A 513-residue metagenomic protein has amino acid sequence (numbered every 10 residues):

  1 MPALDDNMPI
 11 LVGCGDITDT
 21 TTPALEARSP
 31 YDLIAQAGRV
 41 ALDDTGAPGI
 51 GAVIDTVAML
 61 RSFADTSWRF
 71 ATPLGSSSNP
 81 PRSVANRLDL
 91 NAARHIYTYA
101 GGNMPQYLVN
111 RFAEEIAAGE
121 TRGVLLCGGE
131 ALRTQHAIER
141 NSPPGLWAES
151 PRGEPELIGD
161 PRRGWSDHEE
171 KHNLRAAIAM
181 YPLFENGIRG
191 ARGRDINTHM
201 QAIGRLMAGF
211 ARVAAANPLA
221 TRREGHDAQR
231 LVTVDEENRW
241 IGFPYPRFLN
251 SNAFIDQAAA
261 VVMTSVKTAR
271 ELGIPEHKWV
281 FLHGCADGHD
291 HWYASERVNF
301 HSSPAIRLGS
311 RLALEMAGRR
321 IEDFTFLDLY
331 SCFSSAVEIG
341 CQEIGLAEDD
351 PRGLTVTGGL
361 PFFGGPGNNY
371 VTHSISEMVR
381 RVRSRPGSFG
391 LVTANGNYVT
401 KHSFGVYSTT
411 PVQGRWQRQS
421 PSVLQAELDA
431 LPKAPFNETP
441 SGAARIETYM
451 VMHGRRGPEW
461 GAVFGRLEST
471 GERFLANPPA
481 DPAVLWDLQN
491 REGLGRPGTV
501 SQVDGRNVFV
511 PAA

Functional and structural regions predicted by a protein language model:
M1-Y31, G153-L174, E185-N186, G190-G209 (+5 more regions): Condensing-enzyme catalytic core mediating Claisen C-C bond formation in acyl metabolism
D5, R61, T66-G123, C127 (+8 more regions): Conserved catalytic cysteine-centered active-site region of acyl-thioester-dependent Claisen-condensing enzymes
Y31-P48, P80-P81, S265, S302-A317 (+1 more regions): Short, well-ordered amphipathic alpha-helical segments that serve as non-catalytic structural scaffolds within diverse
V40-D55, R270, S310-D323, V484-Q489: Phosphate/pyrophosphate-binding loops at sites that engage ATP/ADP/AMP, CoA/4′-phosphopantetheine, polyphosphate
G51-R61, R94-A100, L125-G129, T198-L206 (+4 more regions): Beta-strand segments within the central parallel beta-sheet cores of soluble alpha/beta enzyme folds
A100-E130, R175-A216, V261-T268, E315-R319 (+1 more regions): Active-site-proximal alpha-helical scaffold in enzymes
N217-E276, E315, E322-Q342: Accessory "access/gating" subregions that flank catalytic or transport cores
A483-S501: Short nucleic-acid-contacting surface segments enriched for D/E, G, S/T with interspersed K/R
